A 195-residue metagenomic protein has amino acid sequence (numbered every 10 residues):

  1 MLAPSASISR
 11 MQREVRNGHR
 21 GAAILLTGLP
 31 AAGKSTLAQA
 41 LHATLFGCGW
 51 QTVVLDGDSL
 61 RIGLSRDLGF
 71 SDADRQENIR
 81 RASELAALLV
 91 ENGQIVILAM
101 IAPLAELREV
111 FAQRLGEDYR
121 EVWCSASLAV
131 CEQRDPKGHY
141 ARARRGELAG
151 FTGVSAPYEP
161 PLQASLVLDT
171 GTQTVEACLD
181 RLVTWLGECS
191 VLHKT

Functional and structural regions predicted by a protein language model:
M1-A23: Extreme N-terminal, non-catalytic leader segments that precede Walker-type/kinase nucleotide-binding cores
G21-A23, Q51, I95-I97: Residue-level preference for the first positions of well-ordered beta-strands
L26: Hydrophobic anchor at the beta1->P-loop junction of P-loop NTPases
P30: The conserved Walker
K34: Conserved lysine of the Walker
Q39-A87, E91: Conserved substrate/cofactor phosphate-moiety recognition/catalytic segment in nucleotide-dependent phosphotransferases
G63-F70, D74, A86-R144, G150: ATP-dependent NMP and nucleoside kinases share a basic, alpha-helical "lid"
S125-L128, Q133-R181, E188-K194: Small-molecule kinase domains that catalyze NTP-dependent phosphoryl transfer to phosphate-bearing small molecules
